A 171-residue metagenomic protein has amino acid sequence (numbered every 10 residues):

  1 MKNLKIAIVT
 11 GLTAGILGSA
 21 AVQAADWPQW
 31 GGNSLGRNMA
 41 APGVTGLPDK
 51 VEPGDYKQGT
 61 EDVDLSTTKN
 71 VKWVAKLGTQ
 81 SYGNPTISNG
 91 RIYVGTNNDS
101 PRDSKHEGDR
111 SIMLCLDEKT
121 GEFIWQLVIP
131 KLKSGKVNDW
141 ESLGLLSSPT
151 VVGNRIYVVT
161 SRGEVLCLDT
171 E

Functional and structural regions predicted by a protein language model:
M1-G18: Bacterial N-terminal signal peptides that target proteins for export
V22-E171: Noncatalytic, solvent-exposed loop/strand surfaces of beta-propeller-type extracellular/periplasmic domains
